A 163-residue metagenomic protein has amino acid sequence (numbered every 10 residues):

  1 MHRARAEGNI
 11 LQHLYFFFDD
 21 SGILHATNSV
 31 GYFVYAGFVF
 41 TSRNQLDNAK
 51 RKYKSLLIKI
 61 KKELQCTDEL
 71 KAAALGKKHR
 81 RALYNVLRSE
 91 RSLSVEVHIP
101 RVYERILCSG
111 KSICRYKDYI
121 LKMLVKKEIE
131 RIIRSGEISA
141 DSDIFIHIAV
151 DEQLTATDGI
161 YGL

Functional and structural regions predicted by a protein language model:
M1-L163: Phosphate-ester processing/binding pockets and catalytic centers
